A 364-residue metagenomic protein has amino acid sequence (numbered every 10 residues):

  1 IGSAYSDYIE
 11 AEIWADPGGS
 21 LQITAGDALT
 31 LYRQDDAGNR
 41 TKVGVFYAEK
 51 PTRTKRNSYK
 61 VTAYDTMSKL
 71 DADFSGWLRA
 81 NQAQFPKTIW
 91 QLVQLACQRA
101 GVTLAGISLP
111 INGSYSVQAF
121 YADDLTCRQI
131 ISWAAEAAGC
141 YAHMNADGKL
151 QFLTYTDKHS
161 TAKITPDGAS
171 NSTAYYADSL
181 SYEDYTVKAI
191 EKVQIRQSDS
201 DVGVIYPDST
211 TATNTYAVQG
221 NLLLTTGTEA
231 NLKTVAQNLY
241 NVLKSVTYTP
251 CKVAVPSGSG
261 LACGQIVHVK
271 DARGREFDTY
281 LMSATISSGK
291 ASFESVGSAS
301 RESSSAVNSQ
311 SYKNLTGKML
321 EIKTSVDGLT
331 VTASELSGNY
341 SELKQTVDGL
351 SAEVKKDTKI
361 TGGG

Functional and structural regions predicted by a protein language model:
I1-A4: Solvent-exposed edge beta-strands and adjacent loop segments that serve as assembly or binding interfaces
S6-E10, K55-K60, D147-K149, S288-S292 (+1 more regions): A generic structural signal for beta-strand entry/edge sites
D7-A11, A63, L78-A105, A122-A146 (+1 more regions): Amphipathic, non-transmembrane alpha-helical segments in extracytoplasmic/periplasmic proteins
I9-G19, P250-P256: Short alpha-helix capping/helix-loop boundary micro-motifs
A15-T103, S298, E302: Surface-exposed cap/loop segments at beta↔alpha junctions
G38-V43, Y47-L70, G106-I190: Short beta-strand-centered interaction patches in the first periplasmic/extracellular domains of large envelope
K60-A63, S75-L78, Q151-L153, H159-G227 (+3 more regions): Acidic, low-complexity/disordered segments
Q345-G364: Short, intrinsically disordered, charge-balanced linker/junction segments flanking boundaries in proteins
